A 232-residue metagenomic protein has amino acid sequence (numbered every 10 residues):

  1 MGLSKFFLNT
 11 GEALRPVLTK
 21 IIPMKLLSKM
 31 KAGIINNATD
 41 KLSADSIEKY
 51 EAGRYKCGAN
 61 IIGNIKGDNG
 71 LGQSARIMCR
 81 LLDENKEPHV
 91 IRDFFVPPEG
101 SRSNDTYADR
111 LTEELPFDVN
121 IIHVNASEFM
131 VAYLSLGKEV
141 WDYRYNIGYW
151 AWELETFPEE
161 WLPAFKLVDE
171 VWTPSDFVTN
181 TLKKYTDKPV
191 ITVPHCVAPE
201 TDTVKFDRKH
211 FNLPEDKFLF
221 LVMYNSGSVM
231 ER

Functional and structural regions predicted by a protein language model:
G2-V124: N-terminal pre-catalytic "stem/leader" segment of glycosyltransferase-like enzymes
S46-I47, N60-I62, D93-T181: Extended catalytic core of nucleotide-activated donor transferases of GT-like folds
K56-C57, R144-Y145, F218: Nucleotide donor/acceptor-binding cores
I65-G67, W152, S226: Residue-level signal for short, function-critical loop segments
Q73-L81, H89, P199-R232: Conserved catalytic-core segment of nucleotide-activated headgroup transferases in glycan assembly
P88-H89, N146, P189-V190: Hydrophobic anchor at the start of a short beta-strand that flanks the dinucleotide cofactor-binding loop
D169-N180, D187-T203: Donor nucleotide-sugar binding/catalytic pocket of nucleotide-sugar-dependent glycosyltransferases
